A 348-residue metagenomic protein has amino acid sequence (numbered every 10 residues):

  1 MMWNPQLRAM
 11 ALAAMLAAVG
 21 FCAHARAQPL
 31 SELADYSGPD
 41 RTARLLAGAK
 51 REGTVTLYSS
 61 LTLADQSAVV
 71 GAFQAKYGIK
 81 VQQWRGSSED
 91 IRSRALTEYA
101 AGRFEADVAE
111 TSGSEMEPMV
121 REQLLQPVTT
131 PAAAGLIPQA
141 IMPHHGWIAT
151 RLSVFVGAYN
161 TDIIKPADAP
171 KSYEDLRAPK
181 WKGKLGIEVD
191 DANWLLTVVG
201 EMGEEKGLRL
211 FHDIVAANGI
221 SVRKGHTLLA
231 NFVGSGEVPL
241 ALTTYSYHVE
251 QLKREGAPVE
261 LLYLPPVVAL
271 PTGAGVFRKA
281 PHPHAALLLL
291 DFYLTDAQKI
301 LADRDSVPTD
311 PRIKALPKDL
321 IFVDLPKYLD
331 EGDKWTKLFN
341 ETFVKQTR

Functional and structural regions predicted by a protein language model:
M10-G20: Bacterial N-terminal signal peptides
A34-R44, G48-E52, K206-G207, S306-R348: An extracytoplasmic/periplasmic, membrane-proximal ligand-sensing/linker region
P39-K50, T54-T56, S60-K80, G157 (+1 more regions): Short, polar/charged alpha-helical segment
T56-V70, Q82-A100, F104-E237: Extracytoplasmic ligand-binding site segments that recognize negatively charged/polar headgroups
E115-P118, P239-P258: A ligand-binding cleft/hinge motif common to bilobed small-molecule-binding domains
L125-A132, H145-A149, Q251-V268, F277-K279: Short beta-strand->loop
V156-I163, V199-E201, L270-A285, L301-R304: A bilobed periplasmic-binding-protein/Venus flytrap-type ligand-binding module shared by bacterial periplasmic
W181-D190, F292-I313: Periplasmic-binding protein-like
